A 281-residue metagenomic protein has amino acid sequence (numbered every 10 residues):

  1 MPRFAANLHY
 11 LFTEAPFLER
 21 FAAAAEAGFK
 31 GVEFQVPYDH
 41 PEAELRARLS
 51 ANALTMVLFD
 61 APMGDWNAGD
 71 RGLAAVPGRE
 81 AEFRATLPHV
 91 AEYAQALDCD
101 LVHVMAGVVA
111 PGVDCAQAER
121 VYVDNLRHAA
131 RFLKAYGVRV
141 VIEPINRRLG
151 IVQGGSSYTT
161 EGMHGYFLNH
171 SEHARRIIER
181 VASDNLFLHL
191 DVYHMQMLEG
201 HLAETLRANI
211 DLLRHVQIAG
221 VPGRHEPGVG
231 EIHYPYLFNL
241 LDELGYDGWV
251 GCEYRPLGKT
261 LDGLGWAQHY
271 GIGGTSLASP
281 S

Functional and structural regions predicted by a protein language model:
M1-G28, Y38, D98-D100, V152-T159 (+1 more regions): Histidine-acidic metal/acid-base catalytic patches
M1-H9, L58-L73, A106-V109, L149: N-terminal small/glycine-rich loop or linker at the start of catalytic domains across soluble metabolic enzymes
A25, S50, Q95, A130 (+2 more regions): Anion (oxyanion) recognition and catalysis
E33, V57-D60, H103, V141 (+2 more regions): Conserved beta-strand positions in the central sheet of alpha/beta enzyme cores
D39-R48: Active-site-adjacent beta->alpha loops and helix N-cap segments on the catalytic face of soluble alpha/beta enzymes
P41, W66, P111, E143 (+3 more regions): Generic structural signal for helix capping and beta-alpha/helix-loop junctions
L49-A61: Glycine-rich, aromatic-flanked loop segments that form ligand/cofactor-binding clefts across common enzyme folds
L73-F187, M197, S279: Active-site acidic/histidine proton-transfer and metal-coordination neighborhood in alpha/beta enzyme cores
